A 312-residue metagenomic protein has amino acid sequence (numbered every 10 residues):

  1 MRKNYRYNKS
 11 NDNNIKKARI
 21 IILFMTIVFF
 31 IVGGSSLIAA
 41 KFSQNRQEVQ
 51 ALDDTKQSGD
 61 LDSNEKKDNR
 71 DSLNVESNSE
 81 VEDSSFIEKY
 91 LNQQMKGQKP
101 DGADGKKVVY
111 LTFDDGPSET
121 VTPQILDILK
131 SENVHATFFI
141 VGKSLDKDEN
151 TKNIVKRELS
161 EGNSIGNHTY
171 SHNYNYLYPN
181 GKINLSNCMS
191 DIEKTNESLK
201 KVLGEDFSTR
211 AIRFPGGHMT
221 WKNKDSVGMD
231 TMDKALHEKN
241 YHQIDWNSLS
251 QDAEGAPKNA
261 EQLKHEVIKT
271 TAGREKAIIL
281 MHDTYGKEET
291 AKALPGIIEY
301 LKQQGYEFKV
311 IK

Functional and structural regions predicted by a protein language model:
R2-N13, K17-T112, S118-P123, K130-N133 (+5 more regions): N-terminal pre-catalytic segment of deacetylase/amide-hydrolase enzymes
K3-N4, S164, I278: A composition/secondary-structure signal for short, hydrophobic, low-basic-content segments with alpha-helix propensity
N8, K17-I20, F113, V121 (+10 more regions): Broad hydrophobic/π-residue packing in well-ordered secondary structure
S10-N13, S35, G162, F207 (+1 more regions): A general, composition-driven signal for non-globular sequence regions
S79-C188, K194-K201, E205-R210: Active-site beta->alpha N-cap acidic-glycine motif
H172-I279, T284-Y300, Y306, K312: Catalytic domains of cell-wall/extracellular-matrix polysaccharide-remodeling enzymes, centered on de-N-acetylation
